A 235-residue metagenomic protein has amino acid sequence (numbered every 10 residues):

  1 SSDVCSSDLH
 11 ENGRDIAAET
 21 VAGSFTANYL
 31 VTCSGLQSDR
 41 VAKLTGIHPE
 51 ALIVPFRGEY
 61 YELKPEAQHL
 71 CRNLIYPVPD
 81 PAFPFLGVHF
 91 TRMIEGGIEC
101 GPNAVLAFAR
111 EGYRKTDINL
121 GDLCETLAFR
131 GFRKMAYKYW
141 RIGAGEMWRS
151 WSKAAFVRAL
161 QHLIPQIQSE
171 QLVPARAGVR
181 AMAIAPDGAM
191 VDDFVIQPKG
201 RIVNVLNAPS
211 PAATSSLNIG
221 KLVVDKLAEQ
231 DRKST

Functional and structural regions predicted by a protein language model:
S1-S6: Short, small-residue-biased leader/transition segments that mark boundaries at the very start of proteins
D8-N119: Flavin-dependent oxidoreductases
K115, G121, T126-R232: C-terminal catalytic lobe of FAD-dependent flavoproteins
